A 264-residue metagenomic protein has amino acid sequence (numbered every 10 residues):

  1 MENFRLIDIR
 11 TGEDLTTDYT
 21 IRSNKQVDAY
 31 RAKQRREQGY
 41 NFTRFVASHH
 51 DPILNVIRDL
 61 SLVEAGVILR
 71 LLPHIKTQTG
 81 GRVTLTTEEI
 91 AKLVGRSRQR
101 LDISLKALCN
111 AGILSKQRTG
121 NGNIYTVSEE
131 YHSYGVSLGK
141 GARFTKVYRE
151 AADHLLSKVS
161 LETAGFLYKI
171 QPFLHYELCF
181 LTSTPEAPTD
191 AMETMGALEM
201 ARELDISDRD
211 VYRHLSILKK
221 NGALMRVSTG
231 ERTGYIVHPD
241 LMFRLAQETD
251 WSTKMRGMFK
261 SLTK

Functional and structural regions predicted by a protein language model:
M1-V83, G122, E129-A191: Short recognition helix of helix-turn-helix/winged-helix DNA-binding domains
R44-A47, G66, I113, K146 (+2 more regions): Ordered hydrophobic segments in well-structured contexts
R58, H74-N121, C179-T233: Winged helix-turn-helix DNA-binding recognition segment
T86, T119-G139, T229-S252: Short, cationic-aromatic polyanion-contact patches
T87-I90, F144-K146, P188, K254-G257: Short, low-complexity, polar/charged sequence segments that are solvent-exposed and flexible
G95, L108-C109, Y125, E150-A152 (+4 more regions): Glycine-rich loops and low-complexity Gly/Arg-rich segments that provide flexible linkers or classic glycine-based
A111-K116, S133-G135, R149-E150, I206-I217 (+2 more regions): Short, surface-exposed, charge-dense and proline/glycine-enriched linear segments
F173-Y176, R226, P239-K264: C-terminal functional regions that serve as terminal interaction/effector modules
